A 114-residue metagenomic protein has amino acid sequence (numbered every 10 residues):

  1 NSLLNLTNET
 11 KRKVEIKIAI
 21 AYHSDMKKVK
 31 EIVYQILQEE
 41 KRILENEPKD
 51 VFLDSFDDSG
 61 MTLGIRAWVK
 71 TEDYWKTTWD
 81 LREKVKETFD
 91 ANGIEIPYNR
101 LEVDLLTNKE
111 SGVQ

Functional and structural regions predicted by a protein language model:
N1-K11: Membrane-contacting alpha-helices and adjoining membrane-interface segments in channel/transport-associated proteins
L6, I20-S24, K28, Y34 (+1 more regions): Solvent-exposed, non-transmembrane regulatory segments of membrane-associated proteins
T10-Y22: Short glycine-/aliphatic-rich beta-strand segments at the starts of folded cytosolic domains
E40-K41: Acidic-histidine catalytic/liganding microenvironments
